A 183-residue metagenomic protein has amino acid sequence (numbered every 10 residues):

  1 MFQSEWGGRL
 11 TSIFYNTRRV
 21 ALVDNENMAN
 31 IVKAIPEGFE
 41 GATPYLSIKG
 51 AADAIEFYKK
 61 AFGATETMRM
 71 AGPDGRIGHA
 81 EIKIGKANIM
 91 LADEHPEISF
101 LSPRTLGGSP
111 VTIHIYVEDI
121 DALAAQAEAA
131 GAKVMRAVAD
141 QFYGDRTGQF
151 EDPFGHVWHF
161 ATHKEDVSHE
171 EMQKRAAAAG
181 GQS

Functional and structural regions predicted by a protein language model:
T17-R18, G50: Local alpha-helix boundary/kink/capping signal
V23-K49, I55-E56, F62-E151, F160-S183: Vicinal oxygen chelate
F154: C-terminal catalytic core of tyrosine-transesterase DNA break-rejoin enzymes
